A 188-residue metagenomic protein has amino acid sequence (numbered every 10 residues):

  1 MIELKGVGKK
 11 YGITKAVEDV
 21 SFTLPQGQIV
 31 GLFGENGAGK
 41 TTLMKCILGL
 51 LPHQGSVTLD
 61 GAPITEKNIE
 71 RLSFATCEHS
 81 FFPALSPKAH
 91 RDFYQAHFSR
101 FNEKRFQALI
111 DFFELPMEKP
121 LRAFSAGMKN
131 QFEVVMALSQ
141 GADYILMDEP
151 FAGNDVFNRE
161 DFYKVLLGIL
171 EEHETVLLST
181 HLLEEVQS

Functional and structural regions predicted by a protein language model:
F33-E35: The feature captures the beta-strand-to-loop junction immediately N-terminal to the Walker
L48: Helix-to-loop junction immediately C-terminal to a conserved catalytic motif
G55-N68: Conserved ABC transporter NBD signature motif
T76-F132: ABC-family P-loop ATPase nucleotide-binding domains
I145-E149, N154: Catalytic Walker B motif of ABC-type/P-loop ATPase nucleotide-binding domains
V156-N158: Helix N-cap at the start of a conserved alpha-helix in ABC-type nucleotide-binding domains
E174-L182: Conserved H-loop
